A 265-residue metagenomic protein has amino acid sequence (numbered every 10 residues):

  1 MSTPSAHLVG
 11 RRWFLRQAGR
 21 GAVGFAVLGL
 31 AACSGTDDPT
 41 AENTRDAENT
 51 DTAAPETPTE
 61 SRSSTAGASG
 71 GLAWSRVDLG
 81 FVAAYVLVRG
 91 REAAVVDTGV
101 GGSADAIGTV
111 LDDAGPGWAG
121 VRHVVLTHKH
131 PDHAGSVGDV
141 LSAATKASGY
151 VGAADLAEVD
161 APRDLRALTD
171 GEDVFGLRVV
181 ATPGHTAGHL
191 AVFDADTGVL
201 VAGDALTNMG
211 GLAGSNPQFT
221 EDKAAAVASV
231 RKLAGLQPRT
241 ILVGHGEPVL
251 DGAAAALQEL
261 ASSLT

Functional and structural regions predicted by a protein language model:
M1-G10, A26-V27: N-terminal secretory signal peptides
G10-V23: N-terminal export leaders
C33-S61: Short, low-complexity, disordered segments immediately C-terminal to signal peptides in bacterial exported proteins
A66-A114, A191-G203: Conserved beta-strand hairpin/beta-sheet module of binuclear metal-dependent hydrolase folds, prominently
V86-V88, D170-D194: Core dinuclear metal-dependent hydrolase active-site scaffold
A93, G101-G102, A181, A187-L264: Metallo-beta-lactamase
G102-D105, D112-V174: Active-site HxH/HxHxD metal-binding segment of metal-dependent hydrolases
